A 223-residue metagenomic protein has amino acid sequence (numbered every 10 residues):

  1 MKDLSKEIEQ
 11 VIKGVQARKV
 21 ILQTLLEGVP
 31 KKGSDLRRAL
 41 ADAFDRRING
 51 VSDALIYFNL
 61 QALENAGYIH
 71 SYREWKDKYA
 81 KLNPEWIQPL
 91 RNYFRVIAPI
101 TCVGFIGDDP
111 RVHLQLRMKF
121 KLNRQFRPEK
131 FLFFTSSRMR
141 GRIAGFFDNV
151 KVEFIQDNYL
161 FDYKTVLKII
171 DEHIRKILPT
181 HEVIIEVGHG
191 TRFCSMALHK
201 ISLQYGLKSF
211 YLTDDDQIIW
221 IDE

Functional and structural regions predicted by a protein language model:
M1-E182, F193-E223: Long, low-complexity, Lys/Arg-enriched
I185: Conformationally flexible catalytic loops at phosphate/diphosphate-handling active centers
